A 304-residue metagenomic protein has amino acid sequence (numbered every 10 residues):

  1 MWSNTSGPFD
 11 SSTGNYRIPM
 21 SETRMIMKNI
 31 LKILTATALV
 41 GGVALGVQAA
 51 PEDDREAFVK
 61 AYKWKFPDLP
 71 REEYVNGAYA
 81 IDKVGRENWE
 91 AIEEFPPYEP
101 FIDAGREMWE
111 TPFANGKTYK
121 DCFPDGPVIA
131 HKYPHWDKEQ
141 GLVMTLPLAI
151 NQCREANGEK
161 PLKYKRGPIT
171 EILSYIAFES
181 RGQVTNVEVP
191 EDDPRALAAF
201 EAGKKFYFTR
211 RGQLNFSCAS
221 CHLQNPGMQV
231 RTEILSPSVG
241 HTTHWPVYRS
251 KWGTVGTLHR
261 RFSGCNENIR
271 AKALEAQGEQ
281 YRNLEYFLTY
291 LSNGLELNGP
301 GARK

Functional and structural regions predicted by a protein language model:
T13-I26: Short, Lys/Arg-enriched N-terminal segments with co-localized hydrophobic residues within the first ~10-30 amino acids
M25-L34: Bacterial N-terminal signal peptides that target proteins for export
T35-G42: Bacterial N-terminal signal peptides
L45-A49: Sec/Tat signal peptide C-region and signal peptidase I cleavage site
A50-P100, E110-E171, F178-G182, E188-D192 (+1 more regions): Electron-transfer interface patches adjacent to heme c in soluble/periplasmic c-type cytochromes and di-/multiheme
E201-R211: A mid-sequence, solvent-exposed acidic-amphipathic segment
